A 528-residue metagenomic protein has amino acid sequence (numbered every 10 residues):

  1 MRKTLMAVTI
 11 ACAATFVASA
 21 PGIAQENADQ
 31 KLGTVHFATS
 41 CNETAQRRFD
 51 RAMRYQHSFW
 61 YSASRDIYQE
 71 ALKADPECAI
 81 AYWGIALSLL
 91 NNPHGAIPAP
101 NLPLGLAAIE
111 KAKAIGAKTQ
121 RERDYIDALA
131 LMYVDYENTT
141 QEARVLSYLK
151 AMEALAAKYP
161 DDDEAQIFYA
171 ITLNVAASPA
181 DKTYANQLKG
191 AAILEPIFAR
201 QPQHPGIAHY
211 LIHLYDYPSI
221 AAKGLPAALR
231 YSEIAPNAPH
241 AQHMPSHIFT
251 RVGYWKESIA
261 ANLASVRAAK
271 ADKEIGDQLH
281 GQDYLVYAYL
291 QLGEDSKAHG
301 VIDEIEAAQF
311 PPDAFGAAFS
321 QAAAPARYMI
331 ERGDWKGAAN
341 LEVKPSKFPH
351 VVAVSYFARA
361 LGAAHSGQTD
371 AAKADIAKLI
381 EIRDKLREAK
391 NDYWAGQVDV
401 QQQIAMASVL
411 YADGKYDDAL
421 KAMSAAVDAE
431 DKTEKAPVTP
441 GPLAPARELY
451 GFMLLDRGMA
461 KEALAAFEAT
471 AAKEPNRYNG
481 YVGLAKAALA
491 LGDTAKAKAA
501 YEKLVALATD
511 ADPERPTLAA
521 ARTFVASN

Functional and structural regions predicted by a protein language model:
E43-R51, E77-L89, A117-E137, D161-P179 (+7 more regions): Amphipathic alpha-helical repeat scaffolds of TPR domains
Y55, L89, L131, L173 (+8 more regions): Residue at a conserved register position within TPR or TPR-like alpha-solenoid repeats
K73, K158, F198-R200, L229-N237 (+7 more regions): Solenoid-like repeat scaffolds
A79, A86, L90, P100-A117 (+7 more regions): TPR/TPR-like (Sel1-like) alpha-helical repeat modules
